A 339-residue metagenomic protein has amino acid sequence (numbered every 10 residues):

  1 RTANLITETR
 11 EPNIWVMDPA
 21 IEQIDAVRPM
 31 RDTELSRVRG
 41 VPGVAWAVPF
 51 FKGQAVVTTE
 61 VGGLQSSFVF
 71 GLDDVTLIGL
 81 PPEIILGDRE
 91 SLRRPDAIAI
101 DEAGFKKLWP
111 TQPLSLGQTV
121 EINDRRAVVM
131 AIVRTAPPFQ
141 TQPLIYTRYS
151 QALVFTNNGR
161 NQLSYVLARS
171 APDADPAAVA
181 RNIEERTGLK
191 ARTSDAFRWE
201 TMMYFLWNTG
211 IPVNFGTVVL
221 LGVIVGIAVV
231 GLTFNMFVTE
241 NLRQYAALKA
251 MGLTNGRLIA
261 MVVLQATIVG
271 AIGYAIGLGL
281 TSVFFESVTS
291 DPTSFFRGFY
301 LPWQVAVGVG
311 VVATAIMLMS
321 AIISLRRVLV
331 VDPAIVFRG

Functional and structural regions predicted by a protein language model:
R1-F68, L86-D88, R94, A178-E185 (+1 more regions): Hydrophobic, regular-secondary-structure patches
T2, V179-I227, M236-N241, L248 (+2 more regions): Peri-transmembrane interface segments
I14-W15, F105, V133, G159-K190 (+1 more regions): A short beta-strand structural signal in non-transmembrane regions
F50-G53, E60-V75, L80-Q151: Hydrophobic secondary-structure segments that place a key small or acidic residue at a functional site
G222, Q244-T289, G308, I316-M317 (+1 more regions): Transmembrane alpha-helical interface segments in multi-pass membrane proteins
F284-Y300: Membrane-interfacial helix-loop-helix connectors in multipass membrane proteins
V305-G339: C-terminal membrane-exit region of the final transmembrane helix in multipass inner-membrane proteins
